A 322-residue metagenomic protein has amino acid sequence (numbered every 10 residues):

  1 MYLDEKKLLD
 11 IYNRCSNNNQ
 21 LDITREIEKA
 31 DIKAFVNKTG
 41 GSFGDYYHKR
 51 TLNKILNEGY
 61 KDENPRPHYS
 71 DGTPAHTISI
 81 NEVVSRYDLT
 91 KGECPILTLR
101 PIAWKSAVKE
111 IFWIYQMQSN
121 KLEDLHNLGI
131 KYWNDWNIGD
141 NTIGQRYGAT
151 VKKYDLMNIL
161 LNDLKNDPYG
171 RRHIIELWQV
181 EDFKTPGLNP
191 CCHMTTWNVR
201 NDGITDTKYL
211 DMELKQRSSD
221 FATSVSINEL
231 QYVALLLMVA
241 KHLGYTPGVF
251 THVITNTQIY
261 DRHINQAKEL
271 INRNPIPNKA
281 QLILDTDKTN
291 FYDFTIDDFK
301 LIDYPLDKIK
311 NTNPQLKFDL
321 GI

Functional and structural regions predicted by a protein language model:
Y2-I322: Terminal, non-catalytic protein-protein interaction segments that mediate quaternary/complex assembly
